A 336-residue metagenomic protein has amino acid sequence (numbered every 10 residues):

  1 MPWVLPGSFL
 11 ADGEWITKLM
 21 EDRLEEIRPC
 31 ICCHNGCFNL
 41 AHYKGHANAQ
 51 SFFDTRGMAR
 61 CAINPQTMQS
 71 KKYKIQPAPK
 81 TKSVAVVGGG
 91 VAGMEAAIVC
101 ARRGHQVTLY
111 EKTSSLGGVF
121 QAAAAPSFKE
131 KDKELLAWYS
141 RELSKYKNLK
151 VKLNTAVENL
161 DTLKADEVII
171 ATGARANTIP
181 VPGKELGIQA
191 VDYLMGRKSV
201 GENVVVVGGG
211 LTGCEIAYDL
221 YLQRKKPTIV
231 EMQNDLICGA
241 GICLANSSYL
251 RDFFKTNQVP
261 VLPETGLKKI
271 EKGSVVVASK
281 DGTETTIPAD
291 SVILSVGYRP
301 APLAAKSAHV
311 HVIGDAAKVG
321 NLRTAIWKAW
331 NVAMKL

Functional and structural regions predicted by a protein language model:
M1-V87, V91, E95-V107, S115 (+2 more regions): Flavin-dependent oxidoreductase catalytic cores
N64-A78, K145, V151-L153, T172-R224 (+1 more regions): Glycine-rich dinucleotide-binding loop and its adjacent helix/turn
G90-A92, S115, A174, G210-L211 (+2 more regions): Residue-level detector of alpha-helix initiation sites
Q106-K145, D219-T265: Rossmann-like dinucleotide-binding cores of NAD(P)H-dependent redox enzymes
K152-L163, R175, P263-S274: A conserved short coil-to-beta-strand element within the FAD-binding core of flavoproteins
A165-E167, A171-N177, Y193, A289-P302: Glycine-/small-residue-rich beta->alpha transition segments that form the dinucleotide
C214-I216, G239-N246, V312-L336: A conserved FAD-binding loop/helix module that cradles the flavin
S274-S279, T283-G314, K318-W327: C-terminal catalytic lobe of FAD-dependent flavoproteins
